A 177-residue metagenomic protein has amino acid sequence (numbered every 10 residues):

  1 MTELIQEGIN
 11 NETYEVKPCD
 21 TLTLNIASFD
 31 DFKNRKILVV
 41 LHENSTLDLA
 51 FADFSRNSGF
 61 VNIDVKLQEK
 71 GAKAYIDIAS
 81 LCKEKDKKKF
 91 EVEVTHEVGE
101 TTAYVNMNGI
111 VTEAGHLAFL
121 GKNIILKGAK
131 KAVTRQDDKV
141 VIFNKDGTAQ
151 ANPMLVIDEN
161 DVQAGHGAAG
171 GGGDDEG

Functional and structural regions predicted by a protein language model:
M1-E176: Conserved beta-strand/loop scaffold segments within soluble protein domains that form the structured core and edges
